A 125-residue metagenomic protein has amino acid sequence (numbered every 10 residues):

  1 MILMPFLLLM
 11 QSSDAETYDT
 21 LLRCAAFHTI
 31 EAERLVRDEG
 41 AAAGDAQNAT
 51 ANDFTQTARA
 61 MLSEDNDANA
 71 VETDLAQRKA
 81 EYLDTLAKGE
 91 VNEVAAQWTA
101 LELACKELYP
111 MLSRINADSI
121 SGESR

Functional and structural regions predicted by a protein language model:
M1-Q11: Sec-dependent N-terminal signal peptides
M4-F6, Y18, S124: Polar low-complexity intrinsically disordered regions
P5-L7, T29-I30, P110: Residue-level marker of positions within ordered structural domains that often coincide with functionally constrained
S13-D14, V94: Residues embedded in well-ordered secondary-structure elements
D14-D67: Short N-proximal segments of mature Sec-exported proteins
Q47-R125: Compact alpha-helical subdomains of small soluble proteins
